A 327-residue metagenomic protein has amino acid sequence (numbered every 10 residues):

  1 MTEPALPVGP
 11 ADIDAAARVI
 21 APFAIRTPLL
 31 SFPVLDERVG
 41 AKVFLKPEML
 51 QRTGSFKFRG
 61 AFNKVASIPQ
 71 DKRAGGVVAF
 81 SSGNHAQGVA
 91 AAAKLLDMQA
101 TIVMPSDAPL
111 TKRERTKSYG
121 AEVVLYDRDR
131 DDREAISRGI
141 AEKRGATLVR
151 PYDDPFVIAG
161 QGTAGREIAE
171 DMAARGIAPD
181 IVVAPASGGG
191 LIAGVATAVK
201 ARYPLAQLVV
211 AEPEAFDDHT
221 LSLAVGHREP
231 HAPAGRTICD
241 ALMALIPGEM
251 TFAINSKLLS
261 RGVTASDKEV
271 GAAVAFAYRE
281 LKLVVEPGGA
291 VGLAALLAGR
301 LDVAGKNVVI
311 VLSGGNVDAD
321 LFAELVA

Functional and structural regions predicted by a protein language model:
M1-A327: PLP-dependent amino-acid enzyme catalytic core
